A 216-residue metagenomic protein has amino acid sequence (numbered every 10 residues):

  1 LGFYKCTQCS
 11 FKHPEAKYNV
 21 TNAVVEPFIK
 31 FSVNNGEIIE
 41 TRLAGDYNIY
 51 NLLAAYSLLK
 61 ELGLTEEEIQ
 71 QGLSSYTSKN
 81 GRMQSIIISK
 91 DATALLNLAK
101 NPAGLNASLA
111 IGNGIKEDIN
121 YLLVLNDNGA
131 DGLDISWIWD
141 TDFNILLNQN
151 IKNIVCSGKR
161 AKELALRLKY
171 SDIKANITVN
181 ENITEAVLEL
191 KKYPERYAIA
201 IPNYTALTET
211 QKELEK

Functional and structural regions predicted by a protein language model:
L1-F28, R42: Cys/His-rich short segments
T7, F11, V24-E26, L59-L95 (+1 more regions): Gly/charged, well-structured mid-domain segments that form the phosphate/adenylate-handling core of ATP-dependent
V24, F28-Y47, S57: Extended interfacial segments that mediate partner engagement and assembly in macromolecular machines
L43-A54, K79-M83: Short glycine/threonine-rich catalytic loop with a Thr-x-Gly-x-Asp
N51, A55, I154, A200: Residue-level signal for inorganic ion chemistry
L52-L62, L105-S108, G112: Buried hydrophobic packing segments
K79, L98-V179: Active-site beta-alpha connecting loops in nucleotide-dependent enzymes
E185-K216: A glycine-rich beta-strand to alpha-helix segment that forms a phosphate/ribose-binding loop at ligand/cofactor sites
